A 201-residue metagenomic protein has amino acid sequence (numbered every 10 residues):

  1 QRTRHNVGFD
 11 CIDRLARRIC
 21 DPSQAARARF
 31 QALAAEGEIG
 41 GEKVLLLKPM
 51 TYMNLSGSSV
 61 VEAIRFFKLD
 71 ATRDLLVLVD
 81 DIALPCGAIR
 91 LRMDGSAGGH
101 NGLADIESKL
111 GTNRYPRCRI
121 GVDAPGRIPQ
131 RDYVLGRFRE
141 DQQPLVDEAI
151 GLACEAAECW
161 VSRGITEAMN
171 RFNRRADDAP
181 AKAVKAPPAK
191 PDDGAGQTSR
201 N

Functional and structural regions predicted by a protein language model:
Q1-D94, A104-R119, P125-P129, P144 (+2 more regions): Nucleotide and nucleotide-moiety/phosphate-recognizing core
R90-S96, V134-R139: Short glycine-enriched, charge-decorated loop/helix-capping segments at active-site entrances that position
